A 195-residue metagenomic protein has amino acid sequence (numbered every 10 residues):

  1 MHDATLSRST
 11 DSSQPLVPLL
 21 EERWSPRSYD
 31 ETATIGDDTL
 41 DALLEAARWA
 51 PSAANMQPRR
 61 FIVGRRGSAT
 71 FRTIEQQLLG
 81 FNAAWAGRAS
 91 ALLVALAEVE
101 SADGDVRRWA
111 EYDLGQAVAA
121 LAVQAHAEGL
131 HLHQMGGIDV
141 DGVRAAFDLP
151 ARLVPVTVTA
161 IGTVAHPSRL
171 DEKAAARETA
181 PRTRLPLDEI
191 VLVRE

Functional and structural regions predicted by a protein language model:
M1-E195: Acidic, surface-exposed loops and disordered segments
